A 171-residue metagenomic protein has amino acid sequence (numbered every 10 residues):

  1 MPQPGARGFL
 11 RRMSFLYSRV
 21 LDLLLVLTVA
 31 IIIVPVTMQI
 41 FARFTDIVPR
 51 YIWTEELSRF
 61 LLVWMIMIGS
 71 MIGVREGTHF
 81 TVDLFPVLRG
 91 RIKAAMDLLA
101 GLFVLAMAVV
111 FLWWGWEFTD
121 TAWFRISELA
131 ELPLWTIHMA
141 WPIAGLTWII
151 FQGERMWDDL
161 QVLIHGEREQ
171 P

Functional and structural regions predicted by a protein language model:
M1-P171: Alpha-helical transmembrane segments and membrane-interface helix-loop junctions in multi-pass membrane proteins
